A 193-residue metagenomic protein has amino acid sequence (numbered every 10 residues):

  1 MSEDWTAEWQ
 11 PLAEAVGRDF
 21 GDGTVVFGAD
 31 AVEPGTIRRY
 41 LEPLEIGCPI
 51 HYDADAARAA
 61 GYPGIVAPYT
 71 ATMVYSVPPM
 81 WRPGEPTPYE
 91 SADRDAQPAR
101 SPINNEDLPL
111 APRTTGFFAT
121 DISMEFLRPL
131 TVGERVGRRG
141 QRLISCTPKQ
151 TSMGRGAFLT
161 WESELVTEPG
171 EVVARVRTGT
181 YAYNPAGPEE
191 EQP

Functional and structural regions predicted by a protein language model:
M1-V25, F118-R138, R142-P193: HotDog/MaoC-like acyl-thioester-processing domains
S2-D121, G187-P193: Hot-dog-fold acyl-thioester-processing enzymes
